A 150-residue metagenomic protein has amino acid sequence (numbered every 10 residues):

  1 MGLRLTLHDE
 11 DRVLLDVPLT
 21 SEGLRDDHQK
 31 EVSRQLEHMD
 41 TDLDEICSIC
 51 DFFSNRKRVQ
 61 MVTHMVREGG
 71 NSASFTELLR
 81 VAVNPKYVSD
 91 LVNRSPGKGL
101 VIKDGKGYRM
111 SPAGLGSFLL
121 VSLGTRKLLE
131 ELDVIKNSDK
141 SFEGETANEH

Functional and structural regions predicted by a protein language model:
T6-H38, L43-E45, L119-H150: Amphipathic alpha-helical dimerization/coiled-coil segments that flank or bridge DNA-binding/regulatory modules
D51-S54, T63-G70: Short, locally clustered residues in the helix-turn-helix/winged-helix DNA-binding domain
D51-V59, S111-G114: Short helix-coil-helix linker/hinge
M61, G69-V81: Short acidic, hydrophobic short linear motifs in intrinsically disordered regions
V81-G97: Short amphipathic alpha-helical interaction segments
P96-G107: A short, conserved structural fragment
K106-G124: Basic, amphipathic "hinge/linker" alpha-helix immediately C-terminal to the N-terminal HTH DNA-binding motif
